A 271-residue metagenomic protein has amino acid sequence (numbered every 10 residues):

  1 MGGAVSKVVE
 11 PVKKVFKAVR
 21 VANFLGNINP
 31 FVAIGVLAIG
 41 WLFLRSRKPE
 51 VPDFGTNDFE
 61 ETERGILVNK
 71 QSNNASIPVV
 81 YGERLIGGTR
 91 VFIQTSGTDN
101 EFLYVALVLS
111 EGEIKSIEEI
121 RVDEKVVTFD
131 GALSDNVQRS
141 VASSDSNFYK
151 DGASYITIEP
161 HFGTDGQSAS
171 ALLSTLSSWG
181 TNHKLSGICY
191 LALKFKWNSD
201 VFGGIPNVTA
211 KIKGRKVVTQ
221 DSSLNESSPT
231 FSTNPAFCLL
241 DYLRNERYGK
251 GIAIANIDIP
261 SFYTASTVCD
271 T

Functional and structural regions predicted by a protein language model:
A4, P11, V15, G26-T271: Polar, S/T/G-rich
